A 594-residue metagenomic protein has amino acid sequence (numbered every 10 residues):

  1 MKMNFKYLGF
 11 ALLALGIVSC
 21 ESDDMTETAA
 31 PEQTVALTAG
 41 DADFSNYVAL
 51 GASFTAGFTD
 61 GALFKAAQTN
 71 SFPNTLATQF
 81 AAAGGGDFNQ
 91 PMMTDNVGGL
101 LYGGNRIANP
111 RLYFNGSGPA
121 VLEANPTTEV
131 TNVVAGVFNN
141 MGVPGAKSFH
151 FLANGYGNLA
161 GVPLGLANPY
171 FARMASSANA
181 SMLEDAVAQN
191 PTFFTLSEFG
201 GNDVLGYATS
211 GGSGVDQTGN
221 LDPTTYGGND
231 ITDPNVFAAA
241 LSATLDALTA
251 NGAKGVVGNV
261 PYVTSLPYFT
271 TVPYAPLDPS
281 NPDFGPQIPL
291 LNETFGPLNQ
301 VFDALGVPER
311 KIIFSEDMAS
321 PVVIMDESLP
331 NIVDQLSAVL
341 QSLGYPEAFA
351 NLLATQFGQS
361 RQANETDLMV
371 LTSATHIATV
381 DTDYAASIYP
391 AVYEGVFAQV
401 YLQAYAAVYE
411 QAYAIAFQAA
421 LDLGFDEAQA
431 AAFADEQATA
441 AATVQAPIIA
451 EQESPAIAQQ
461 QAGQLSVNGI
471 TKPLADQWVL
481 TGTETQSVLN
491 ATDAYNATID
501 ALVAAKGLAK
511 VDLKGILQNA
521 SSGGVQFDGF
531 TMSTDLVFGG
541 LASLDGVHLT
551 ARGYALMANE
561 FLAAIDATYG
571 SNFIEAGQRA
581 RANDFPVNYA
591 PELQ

Functional and structural regions predicted by a protein language model:
M1-L8: Bacterial N-terminal signal peptides that target proteins for export
F5, G16-D43, Y274, S571-Q594: Bacterial Sec-dependent N-terminal signal peptides
S45-G61: Catalytic nucleophile-elbow at a beta strand-turn-alpha helix junction centered on a G-D-S/GDSL motif, marking
F58-L63, N89, L205-S210, L266-T271 (+4 more regions): Short, solvent-exposed loop/turn and secondary-structure capping segments
L63-A239, A243, L352, G358-L371 (+4 more regions): Conserved SGNH/GDSL esterase-like catalytic core that processes O-acyl groups on lipids and polysaccharides
L76, T534-P586: Histidine-centered active-site loop/cap adjacent to the catalytic His in serine esterases/O-acetyl transfer systems
L100, G104-N109, F149-A175, G211-D233 (+7 more regions): Surface-exposed intrinsically disordered loops and tails
V263-G507, V511-F538, R552: Acidic, Ser/Thr/Gly/Pro-rich low-complexity segments that form flexible
